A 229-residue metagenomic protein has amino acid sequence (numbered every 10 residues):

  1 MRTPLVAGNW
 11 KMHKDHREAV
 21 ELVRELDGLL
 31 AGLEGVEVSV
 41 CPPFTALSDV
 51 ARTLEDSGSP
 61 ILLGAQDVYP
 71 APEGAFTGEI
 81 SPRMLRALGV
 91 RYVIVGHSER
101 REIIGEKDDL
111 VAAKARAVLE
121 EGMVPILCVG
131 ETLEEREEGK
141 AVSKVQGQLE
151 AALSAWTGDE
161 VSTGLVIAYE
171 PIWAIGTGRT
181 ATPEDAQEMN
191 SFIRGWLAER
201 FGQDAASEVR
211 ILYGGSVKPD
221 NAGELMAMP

Functional and structural regions predicted by a protein language model:
M1-P229: Active-site loop-to-helix "anion-binding N-cap" substructures in soluble metabolic enzymes
